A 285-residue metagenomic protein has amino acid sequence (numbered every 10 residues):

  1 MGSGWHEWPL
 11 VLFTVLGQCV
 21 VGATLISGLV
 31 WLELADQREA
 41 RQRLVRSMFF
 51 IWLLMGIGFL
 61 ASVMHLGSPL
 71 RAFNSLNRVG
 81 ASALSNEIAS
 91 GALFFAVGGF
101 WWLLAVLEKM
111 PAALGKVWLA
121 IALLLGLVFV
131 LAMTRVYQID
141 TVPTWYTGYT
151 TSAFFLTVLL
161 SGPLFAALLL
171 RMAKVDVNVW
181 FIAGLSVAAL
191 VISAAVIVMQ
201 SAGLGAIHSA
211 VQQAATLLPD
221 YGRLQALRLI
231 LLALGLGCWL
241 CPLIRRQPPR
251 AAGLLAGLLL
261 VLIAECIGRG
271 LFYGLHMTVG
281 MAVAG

Functional and structural regions predicted by a protein language model:
M1-I57, G274-T278: N-terminal signal-anchor module of multipass membrane proteins
M1-L10, V63-S85, T134-T151, S201-L224 (+1 more regions): Membrane-interface interhelical loops and short amphipathic "cap" helices that link adjacent transmembrane segments
T14-Q18, S90-A92, V97-A264: Long, contiguous internal "core" modules enriched in hydrophobic/ aromatic residues
A23, S27, P163, E265 (+1 more regions): Transmembrane alpha-helical segments of multi-pass membrane transport proteins and ion-pumping complexes
L29, I57-L60, F165, L169: Alpha-helical membrane-inserting segments
Q42-L44, G80-S85, G115: Interfacial loop-to-helix junctions that mark the boundaries of transmembrane helices in multi-pass membrane
S47-S68, V128: A generic, lipid-embedded transmembrane alpha helix
G58-A61, V261-E265: Alpha-helical transmembrane segments of multi-pass membrane proteins
